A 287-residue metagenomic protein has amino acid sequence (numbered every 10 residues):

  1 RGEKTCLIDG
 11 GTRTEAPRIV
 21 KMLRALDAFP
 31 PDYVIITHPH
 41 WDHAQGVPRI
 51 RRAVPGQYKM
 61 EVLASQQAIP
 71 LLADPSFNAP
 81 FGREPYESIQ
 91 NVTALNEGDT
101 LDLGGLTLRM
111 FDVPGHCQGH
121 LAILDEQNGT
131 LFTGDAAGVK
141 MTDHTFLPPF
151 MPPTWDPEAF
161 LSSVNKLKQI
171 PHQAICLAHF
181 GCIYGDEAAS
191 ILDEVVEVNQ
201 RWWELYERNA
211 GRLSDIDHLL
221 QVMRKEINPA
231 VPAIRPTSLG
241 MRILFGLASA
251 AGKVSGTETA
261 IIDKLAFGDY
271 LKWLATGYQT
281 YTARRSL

Functional and structural regions predicted by a protein language model:
R1-L26, I123-D135: Conserved beta-strand hairpin/beta-sheet module of binuclear metal-dependent hydrolase folds, prominently
I8-G10, P31-H40, V62-Q66, V113-G115 (+3 more regions): Active-site neighborhood of phospho(di)ester-bond hydrolases with catalytic His/Asp-centered motifs
T12-L101: Active-site HxH/HxHxD metal-binding segment of metal-dependent hydrolases
T14-E15, P39-A44, I69-L72, C117-H120 (+2 more regions): Active-site environment of divalent metal-dependent phosphoester hydrolases
D99-E126, T130: Core dinuclear metal-dependent hydrolase active-site scaffold
A122-C176, A189, Q279-T282: Metal-dependent phosphodiesterase/nuclease catalytic metal-binding core
A159-D217: Divalent-metal (often Zn2+) His-rich catalytic cores of metallo-beta-lactamase-fold enzymes
R208-L287: C-terminal regulatory/interaction regions
